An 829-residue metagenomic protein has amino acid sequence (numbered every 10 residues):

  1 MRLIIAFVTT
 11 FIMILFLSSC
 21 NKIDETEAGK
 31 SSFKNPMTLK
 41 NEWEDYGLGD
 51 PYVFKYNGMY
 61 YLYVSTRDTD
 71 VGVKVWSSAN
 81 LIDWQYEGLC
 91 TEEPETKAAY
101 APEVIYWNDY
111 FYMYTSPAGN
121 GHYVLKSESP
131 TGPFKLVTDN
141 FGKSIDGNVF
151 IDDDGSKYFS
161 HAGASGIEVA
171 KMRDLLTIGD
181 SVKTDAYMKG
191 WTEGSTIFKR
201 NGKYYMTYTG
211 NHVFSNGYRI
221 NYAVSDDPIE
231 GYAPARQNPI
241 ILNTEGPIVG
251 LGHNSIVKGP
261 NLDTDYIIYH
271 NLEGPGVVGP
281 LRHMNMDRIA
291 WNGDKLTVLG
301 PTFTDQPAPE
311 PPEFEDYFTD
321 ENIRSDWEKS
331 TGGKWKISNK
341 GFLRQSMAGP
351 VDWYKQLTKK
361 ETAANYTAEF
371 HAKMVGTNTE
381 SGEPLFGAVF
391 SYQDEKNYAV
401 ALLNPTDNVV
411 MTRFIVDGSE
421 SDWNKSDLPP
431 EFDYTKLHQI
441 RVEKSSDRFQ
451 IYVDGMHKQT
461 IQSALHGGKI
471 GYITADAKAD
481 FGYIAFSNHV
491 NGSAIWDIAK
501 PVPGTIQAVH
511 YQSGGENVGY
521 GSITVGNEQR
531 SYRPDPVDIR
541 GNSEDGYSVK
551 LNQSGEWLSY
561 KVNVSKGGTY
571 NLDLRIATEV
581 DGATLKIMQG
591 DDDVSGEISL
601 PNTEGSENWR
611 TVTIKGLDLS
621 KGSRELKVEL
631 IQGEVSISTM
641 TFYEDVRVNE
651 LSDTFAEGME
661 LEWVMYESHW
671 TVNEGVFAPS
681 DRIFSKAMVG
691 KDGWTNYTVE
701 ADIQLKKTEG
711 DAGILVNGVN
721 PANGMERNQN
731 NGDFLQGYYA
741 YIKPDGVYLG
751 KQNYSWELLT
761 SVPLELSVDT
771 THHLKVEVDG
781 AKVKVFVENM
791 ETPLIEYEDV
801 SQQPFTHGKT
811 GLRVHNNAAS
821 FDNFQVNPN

Functional and structural regions predicted by a protein language model:
M1-I4: Positively charged n-region of N-terminal signal peptides that target proteins for export
L17-S19: C-terminal motif of bacterial Sec signal peptides marking the signal peptidase cleavage site
N21-T192, K199-Y204, Y208-P247, P260-T264 (+5 more regions): Beta-rich carbohydrate-recognition and catalytic domains
E27-F33, D287, N292-A508, S513 (+10 more regions): Extracellular glycan-recognition regions
A164-R173, E321, V502-S531: Predominantly extracellular/luminal regions of secreted and cell-surface proteins, especially disulfide-bonded
G252-I256: Signature of short aromatic-glycine-proline-rich micro-motifs recurring in repeat-based ectodomains
E528-S559: Surface-exposed, low-complexity/disordered Ser/Thr/Gly/Pro/Asn-rich loops and linkers
Q632-S636: Short acidic/polar inter-strand loop motif in beta-rich domains
